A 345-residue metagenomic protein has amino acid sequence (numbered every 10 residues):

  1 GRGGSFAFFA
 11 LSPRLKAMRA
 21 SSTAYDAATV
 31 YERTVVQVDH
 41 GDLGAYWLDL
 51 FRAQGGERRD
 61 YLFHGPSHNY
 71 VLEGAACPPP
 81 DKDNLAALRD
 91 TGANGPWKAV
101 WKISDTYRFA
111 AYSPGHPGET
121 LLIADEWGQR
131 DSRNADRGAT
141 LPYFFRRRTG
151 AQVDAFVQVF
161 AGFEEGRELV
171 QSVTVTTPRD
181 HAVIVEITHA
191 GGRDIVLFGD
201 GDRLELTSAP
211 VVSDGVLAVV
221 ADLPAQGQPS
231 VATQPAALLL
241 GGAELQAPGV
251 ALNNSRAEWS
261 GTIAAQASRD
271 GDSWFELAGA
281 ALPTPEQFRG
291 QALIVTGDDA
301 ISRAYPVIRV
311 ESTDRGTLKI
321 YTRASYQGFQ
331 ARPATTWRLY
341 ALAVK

Functional and structural regions predicted by a protein language model:
G1-F6, L11-T23, A28-T29, N94 (+6 more regions): Accessory carbohydrate-recognition regions in carbohydrate-active enzymes
G1-L85, Q152, E164-E165, T174-R179: Catalytic and substrate-binding regions of extracellular carbohydrate-active enzymes, especially polysaccharide lyases
L15-A17, A28-E32, L43-L48, G56-D60 (+7 more regions): Active-site lining segments that contact anionic ligands and/or coordinate catalytic metals
A20, R33, F51, Y61-F63 (+7 more regions): Generic structural hydrophobic/aromatic packing signal, biased to beta-strands
E32-V35, L62-H64, F109-P114, I123-E126 (+3 more regions): Short amphipathic beta-strand/extended segments with alternating polar/hydrophobic composition
R58, F63-G118: Polysaccharide-binding surfaces and accessory modules of carbohydrate-active proteins
A110-G192: Beta-strand-rich recognition/accessory modules
G150-D154, F163-K345: Non-catalytic terminal regions with compositionally biased, polar/charged low complexity
